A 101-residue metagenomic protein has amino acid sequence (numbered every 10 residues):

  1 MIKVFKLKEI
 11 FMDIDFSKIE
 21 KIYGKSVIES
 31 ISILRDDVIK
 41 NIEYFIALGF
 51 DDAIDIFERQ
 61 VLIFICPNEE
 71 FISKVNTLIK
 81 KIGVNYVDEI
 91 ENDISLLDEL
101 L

Functional and structural regions predicted by a protein language model:
M1-L101: Long amphipathic alpha-helical repeat/alpha-solenoid cores
